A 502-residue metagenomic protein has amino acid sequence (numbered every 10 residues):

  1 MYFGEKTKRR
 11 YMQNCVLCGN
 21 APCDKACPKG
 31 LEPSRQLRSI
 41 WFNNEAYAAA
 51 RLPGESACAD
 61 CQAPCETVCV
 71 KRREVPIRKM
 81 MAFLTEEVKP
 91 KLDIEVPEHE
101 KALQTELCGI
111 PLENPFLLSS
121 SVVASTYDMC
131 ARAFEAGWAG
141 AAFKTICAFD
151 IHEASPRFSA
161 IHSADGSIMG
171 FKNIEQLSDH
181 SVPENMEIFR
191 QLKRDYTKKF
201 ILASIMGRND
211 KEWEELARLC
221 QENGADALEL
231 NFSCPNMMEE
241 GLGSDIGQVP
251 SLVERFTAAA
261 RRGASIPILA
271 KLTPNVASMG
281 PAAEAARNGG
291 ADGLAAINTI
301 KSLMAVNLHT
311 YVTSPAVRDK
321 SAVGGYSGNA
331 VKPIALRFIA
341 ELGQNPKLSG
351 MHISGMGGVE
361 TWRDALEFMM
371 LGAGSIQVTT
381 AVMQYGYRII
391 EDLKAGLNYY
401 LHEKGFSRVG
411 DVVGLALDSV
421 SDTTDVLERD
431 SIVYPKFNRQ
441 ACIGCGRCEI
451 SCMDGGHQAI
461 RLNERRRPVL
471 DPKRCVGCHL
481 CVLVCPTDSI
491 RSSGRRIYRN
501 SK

Functional and structural regions predicted by a protein language model:
M1-E95, T299-I300, T379, Y387-V469 (+4 more regions): Ferredoxin-type iron-sulfur electron-transfer modules and their immediate structural context
F3, T7, G19, E98-A102 (+4 more regions): Short secondary-structure boundary/capping elements
L17-N20, I110-P115, D195-I201, R262-I268 (+2 more regions): Short, surface-exposed connector motifs at secondary-structure boundaries
R73, V122, I146-A148, N209 (+5 more regions): Glycine-rich beta-alpha junction loops
L92-I201, G207-D210: N-terminal capping/small domains of soluble enzymes
F116-S120, A139-K144, I201-I205, L228-L230 (+6 more regions): Hydrophobic faces of well-ordered beta-strands that scaffold small-molecule active sites in alpha/beta enzyme cores
A131-A136, R208-S354, W362-E367, L371-S375 (+3 more regions): Alpha/beta enzyme core
E153-S167, A305-V323, A381-F406: C-terminal helical cap(s) of enzyme catalytic domains, especially alpha/beta-barrels
